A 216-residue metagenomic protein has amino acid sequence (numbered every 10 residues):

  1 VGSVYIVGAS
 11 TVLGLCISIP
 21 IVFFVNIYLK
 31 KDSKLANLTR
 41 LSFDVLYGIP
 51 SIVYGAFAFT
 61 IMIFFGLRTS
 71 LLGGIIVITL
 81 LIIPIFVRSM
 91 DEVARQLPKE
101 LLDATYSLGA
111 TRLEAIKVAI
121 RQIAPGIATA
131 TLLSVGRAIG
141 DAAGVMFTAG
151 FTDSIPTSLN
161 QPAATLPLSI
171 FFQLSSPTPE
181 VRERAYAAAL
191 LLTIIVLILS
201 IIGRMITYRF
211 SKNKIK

Functional and structural regions predicted by a protein language model:
V1-V12, D32, F172-E183: Periplasmic/extracellular loop-to-transmembrane helix junction in inner-membrane transport proteins
A9-F43, G203-K212: Transmembrane-helix boundary motif in ABC transporter permease subunits
D44-T79: Generic hydrophobic transmembrane alpha-helix motif, especially the helices
P50, L108-G109: Glycine/proline-centered hinge or cleavage motifs at structural transition points of membrane proteins
R88-Y106, L113-R121: Intracellular coupling helices
D91, R95, K117, F172-K216: C-terminal transmembrane helix and the adjacent membrane-cytosol boundary/short C-terminal tail of inner/organellar
R112-T148: Transmembrane alpha-helices
V145-T193: Interhelical loop and adjacent transmembrane-helix boundary motif in polytopic membrane transport permeases
